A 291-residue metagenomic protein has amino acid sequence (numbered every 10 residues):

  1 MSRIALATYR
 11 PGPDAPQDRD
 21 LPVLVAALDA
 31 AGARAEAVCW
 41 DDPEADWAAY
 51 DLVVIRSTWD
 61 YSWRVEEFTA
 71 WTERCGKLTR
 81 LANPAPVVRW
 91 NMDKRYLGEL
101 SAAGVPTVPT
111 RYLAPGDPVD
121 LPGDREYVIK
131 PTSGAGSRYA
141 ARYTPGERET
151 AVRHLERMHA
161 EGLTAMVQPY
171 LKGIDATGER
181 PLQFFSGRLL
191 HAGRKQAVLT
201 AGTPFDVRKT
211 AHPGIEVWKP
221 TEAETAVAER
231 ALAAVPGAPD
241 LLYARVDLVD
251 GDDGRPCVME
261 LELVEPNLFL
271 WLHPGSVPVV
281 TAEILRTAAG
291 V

Functional and structural regions predicted by a protein language model:
S2-T8, T72-L78, A82, P86-T177 (+2 more regions): Active-site nucleotide/adenylate-binding loops and adjacent lid/helix of ATP-dependent enzymes
R10-P109, A114: Conserved N-proximal alpha/beta basic substrate-recognition cap immediately N-terminal to, or forming the N-lobe
P16-R19, A140-Y143, W271-P274: Short, solvent-exposed loop/turn segments at secondary-structure boundaries
D46-D51, L121-D124, A176, D252-C257: A short, glycine/Asx- and small/polar-enriched loop/turn that sits immediately N-terminal to a beta-strand
Y50-I55, K130, P181-F184, R255-P266: A short beta-strand motif that forms the metal-chelation/ATP-contact edge of phosphoryl-transfer active sites
W59, S137, V198-T200, E262-L272: Glycine-rich phosphate/pyrophosphate-binding beta-alpha loops
P145-P236, C257: Phosphate-binding site of ATP-dependent enzymes
R188, P220-V291: ATP-dependent carboxylate activation and anion-phosphoryl transfer catalytic cores that bind Mg-ATP to form
